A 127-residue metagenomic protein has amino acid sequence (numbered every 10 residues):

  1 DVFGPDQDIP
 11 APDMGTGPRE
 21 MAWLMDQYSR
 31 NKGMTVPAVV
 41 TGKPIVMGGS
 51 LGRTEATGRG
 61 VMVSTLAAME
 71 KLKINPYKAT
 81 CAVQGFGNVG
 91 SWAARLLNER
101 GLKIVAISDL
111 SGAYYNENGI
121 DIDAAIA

Functional and structural regions predicted by a protein language model:
D1-L51: N-terminal ligand-binding/catalytic initiation module
V40-P44, G49-A127: Glycine-rich phosphate/diphosphate-binding loop of Rossmann-like nucleotide-binding domains
